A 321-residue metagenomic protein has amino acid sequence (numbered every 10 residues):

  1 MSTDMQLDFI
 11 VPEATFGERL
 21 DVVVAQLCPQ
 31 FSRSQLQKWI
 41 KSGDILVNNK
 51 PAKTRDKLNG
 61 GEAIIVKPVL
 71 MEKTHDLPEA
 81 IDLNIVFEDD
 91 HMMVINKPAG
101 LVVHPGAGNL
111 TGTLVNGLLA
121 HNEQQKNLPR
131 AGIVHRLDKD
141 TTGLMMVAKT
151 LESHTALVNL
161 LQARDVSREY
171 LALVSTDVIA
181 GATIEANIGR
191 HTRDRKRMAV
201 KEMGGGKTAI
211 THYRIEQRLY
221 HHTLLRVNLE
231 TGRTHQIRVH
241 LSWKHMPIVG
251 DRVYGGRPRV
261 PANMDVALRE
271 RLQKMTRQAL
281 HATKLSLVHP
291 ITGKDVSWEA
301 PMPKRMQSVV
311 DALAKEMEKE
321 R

Functional and structural regions predicted by a protein language model:
M1-D194, M302-E316, E320: RNA pseudouridine synthases
M1-Q35, E230, H240-R321: Pseudouridine synthases involved in rRNA/tRNA modification
N49-P51, Y220-H221, L225-N228: Short histidine-centered loop motifs in beta-beta connectors
V66-P68, D194-R197, T208, M264-E270: Short Pro/Gly-enriched beta-strand edge/turn motifs at strand-loop
L77-A80, K201-T211, A279-L280: Short coil-to-beta-strand transition motifs
I85, V174, H212-I215, I248: Conserved hydrophobic positions within beta-strands
L157, R233-L241: Short beta-strand segments enriched for Tyr within beta-sheet-rich domains, predominantly fibronectin type III
